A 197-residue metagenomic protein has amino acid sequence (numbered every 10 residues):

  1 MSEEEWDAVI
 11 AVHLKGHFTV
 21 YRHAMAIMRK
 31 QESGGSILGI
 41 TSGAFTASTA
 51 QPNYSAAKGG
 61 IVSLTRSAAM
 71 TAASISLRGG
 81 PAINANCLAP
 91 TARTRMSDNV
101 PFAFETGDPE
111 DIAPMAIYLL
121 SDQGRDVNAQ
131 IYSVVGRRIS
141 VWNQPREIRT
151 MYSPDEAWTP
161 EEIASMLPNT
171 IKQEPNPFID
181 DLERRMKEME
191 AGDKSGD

Functional and structural regions predicted by a protein language model:
S2-I10: Substrate-binding pocket helix/loop in short-chain dehydrogenase/reductase
D7, G34-I40, I83-N86: Conserved catalytic-site loops of classical short-chain dehydrogenases/reductases
Y21-R22, R66: A short, exposed helix-loop element centered on a Lys and neighboring polar residues
H23-S33, I75, D122: A short helix-coil junction within the Rossmann-fold of NAD(P)-dependent oxidoreductases
R29, S36-S74, R78, A89-E105: Catalytic loop of short-chain dehydrogenase/reductase
A73, N84, V127-A129: Short, small/polar-rich loop/turn modules that mediate ligand/substrate recognition or access, typified
F104-K194: C-terminal helical subdomain
